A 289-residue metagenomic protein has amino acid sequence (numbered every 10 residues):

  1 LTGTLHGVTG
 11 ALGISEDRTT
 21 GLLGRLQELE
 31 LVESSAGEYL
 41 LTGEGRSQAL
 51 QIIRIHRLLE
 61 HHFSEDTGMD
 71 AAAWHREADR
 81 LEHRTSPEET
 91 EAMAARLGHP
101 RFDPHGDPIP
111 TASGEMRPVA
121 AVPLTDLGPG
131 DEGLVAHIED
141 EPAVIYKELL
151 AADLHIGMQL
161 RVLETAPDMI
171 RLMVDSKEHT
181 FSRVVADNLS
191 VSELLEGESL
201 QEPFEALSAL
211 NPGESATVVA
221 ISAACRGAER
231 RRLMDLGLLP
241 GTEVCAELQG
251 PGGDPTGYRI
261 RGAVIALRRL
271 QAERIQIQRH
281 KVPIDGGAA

Functional and structural regions predicted by a protein language model:
L1-L12, G37, V135: Short acidic, hydrophobic short linear motifs in intrinsically disordered regions
G13-E28, V144-K147: Short amphipathic alpha-helical interaction segments
Q27-G37: A short, conserved structural fragment
G37-H56: Basic, amphipathic "hinge/linker" alpha-helix immediately C-terminal to the N-terminal HTH DNA-binding motif
H83-I221, R259: Mid-protein regulatory/catalytic core that forms ligand/cofactor-binding pockets and protein-protein interaction
D140-L149, R226-R232, P251: Short alpha-helix capping/helix-loop boundary micro-motifs
M158, T242-E243, A263: Structural motif
I265-K281: C-terminal structural segments of small proteins and small subunits
